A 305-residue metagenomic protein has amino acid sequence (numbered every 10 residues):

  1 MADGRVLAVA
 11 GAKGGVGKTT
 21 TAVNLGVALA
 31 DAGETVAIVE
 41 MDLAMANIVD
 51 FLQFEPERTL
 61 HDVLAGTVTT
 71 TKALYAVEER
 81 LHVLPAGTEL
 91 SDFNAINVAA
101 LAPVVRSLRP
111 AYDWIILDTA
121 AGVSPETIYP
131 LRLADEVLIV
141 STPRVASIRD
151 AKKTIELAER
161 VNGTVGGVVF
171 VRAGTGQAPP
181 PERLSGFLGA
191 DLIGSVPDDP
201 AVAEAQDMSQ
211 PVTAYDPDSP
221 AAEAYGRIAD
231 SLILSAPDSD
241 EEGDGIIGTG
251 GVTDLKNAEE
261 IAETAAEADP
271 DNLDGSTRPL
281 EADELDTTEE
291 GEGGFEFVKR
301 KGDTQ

Functional and structural regions predicted by a protein language model:
M1-V16, A22-T35, F54, V63 (+3 more regions): Haloarchaeal acidic low-complexity proteome signature biased toward cell-envelope/secretome components but also
G11, I38-P110, A205-D207, P211: P-loop/Walker-type NTP enzyme "switch/lid" segment
A12, T142-P143, G166-Q177, S195-V202 (+1 more regions): G-domain G4 guanine-recognition motif of GTPases
V36, I115, V137, V165-G166 (+1 more regions): Hydrophobic anchor at the start of a short beta-strand that flanks the dinucleotide cofactor-binding loop
S107-W114, A121-V145: Inter-motif core of Ras-like GTPase G domains
R149-V168: Conserved C-terminal guanine-recognition region of P-loop GTPase G domains, centered on the G4
L184-D216: Beta-strand-loop-alpha "switch" segments that mediate conformational coupling across diverse proteins
